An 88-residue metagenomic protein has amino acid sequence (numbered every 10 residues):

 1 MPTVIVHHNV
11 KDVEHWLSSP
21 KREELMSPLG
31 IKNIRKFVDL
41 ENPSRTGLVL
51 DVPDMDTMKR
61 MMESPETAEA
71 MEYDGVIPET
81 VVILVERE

Functional and structural regions predicted by a protein language model:
M1-E88: Short S/T/G/P-rich N-terminal loop/turn motif that feeds into the first structured element of a domain
